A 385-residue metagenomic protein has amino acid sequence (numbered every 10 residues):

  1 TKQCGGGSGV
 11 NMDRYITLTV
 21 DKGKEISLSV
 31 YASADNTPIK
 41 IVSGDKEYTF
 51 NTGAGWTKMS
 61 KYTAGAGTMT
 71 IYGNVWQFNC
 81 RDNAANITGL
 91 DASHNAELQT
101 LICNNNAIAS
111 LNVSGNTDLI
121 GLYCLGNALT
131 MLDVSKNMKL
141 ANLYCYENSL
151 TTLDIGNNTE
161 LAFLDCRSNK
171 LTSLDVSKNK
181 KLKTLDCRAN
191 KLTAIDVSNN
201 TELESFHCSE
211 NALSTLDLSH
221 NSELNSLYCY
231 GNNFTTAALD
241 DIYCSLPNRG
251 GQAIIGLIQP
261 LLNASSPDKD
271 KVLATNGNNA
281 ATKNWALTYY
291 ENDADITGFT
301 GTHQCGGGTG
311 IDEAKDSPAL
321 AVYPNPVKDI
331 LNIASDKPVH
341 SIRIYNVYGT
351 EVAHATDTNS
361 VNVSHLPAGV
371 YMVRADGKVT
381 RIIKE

Functional and structural regions predicted by a protein language model:
T1-T100, A107, G115-T117, M138 (+5 more regions): N-terminal capping/linker segments that flank leucine-rich repeat
I16, Y48, S214, K378-R381: Short beta-strand segments
V75, I87, L98, I108 (+12 more regions): Conserved hydrophobic position(s) of the canonical leucine-rich repeat
F78, Q99-C103, L122, A141-C145 (+5 more regions): Conserved hydrophobic beta-strand positions in leucine-rich repeat
L90, L111, L132, L153-I155 (+5 more regions): Canonical leucine-rich repeat
D312-E385: C-terminal outer-membrane/trafficking sorting elements
